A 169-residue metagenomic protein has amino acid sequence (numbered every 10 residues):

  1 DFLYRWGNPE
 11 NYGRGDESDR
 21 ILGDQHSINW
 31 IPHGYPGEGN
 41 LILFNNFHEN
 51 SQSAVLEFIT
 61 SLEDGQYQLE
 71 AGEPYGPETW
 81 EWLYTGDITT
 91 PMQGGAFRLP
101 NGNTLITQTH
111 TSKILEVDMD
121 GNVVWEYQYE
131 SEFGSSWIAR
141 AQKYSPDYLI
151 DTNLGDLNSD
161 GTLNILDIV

Functional and structural regions predicted by a protein language model:
D1-D151: Histidine-/acidic-rich catalytic cores in large beta-rich domains
W6, D156-L157: Short clusters of hydrophobic/aromatic residues that line enzyme substrate/ligand-binding pockets
L157-V169: Alpha-helical segments with a strong preference for the paired helices of cellulosomal dockerin domains
